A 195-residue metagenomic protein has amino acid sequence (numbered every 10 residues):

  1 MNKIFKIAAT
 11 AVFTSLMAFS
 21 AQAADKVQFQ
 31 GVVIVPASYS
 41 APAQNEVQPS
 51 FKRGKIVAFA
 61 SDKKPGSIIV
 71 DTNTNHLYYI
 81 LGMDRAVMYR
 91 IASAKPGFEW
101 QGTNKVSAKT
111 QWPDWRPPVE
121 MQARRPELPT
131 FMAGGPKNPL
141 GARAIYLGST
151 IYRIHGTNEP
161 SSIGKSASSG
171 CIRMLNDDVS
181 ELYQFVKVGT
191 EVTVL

Functional and structural regions predicted by a protein language model:
N2-L195: N-terminal pre-domains immediately preceding structured catalytic cores
